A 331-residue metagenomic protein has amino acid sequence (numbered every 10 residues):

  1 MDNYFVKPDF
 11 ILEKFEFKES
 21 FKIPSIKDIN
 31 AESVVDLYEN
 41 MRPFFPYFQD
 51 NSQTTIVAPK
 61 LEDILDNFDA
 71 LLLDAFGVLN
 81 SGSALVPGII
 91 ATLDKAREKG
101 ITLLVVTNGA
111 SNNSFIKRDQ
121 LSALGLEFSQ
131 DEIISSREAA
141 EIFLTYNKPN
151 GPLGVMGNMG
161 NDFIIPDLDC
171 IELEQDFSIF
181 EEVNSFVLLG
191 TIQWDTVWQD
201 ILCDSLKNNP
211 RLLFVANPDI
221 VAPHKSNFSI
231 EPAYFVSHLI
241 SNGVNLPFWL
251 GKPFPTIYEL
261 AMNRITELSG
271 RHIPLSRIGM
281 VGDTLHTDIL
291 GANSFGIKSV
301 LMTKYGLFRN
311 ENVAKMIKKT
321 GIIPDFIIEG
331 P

Functional and structural regions predicted by a protein language model:
D2-I101, N112-I134, E141-P331: Asp-based, Mg2+/Mn2+-dependent phosphohydrolase catalytic module
T102-V106: Short glycine-rich or small-residue beta-strand-to-loop segments that form or flank ligand, phosphate, metal/Fe-S
G109: Conserved phosphate/oxyanion-binding catalytic-loop motifs
